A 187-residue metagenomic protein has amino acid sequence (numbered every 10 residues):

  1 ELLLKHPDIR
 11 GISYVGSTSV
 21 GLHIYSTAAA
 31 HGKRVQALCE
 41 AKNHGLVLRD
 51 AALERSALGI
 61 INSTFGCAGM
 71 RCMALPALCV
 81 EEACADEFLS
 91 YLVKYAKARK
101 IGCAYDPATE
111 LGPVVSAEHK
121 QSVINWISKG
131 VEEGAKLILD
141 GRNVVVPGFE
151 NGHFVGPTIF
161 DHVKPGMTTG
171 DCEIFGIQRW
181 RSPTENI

Functional and structural regions predicted by a protein language model:
K5, G11, S17-G166, N186: ALDH superfamily catalytic-core signature
I9-I12, R179: Short active-site oxyanion
R71, G170-E173: Short acidic/histidine- and often glycine-rich active-site loop of Leloir-type glycosyltransferases that engages
A77, I177-W180: Short, cationic motifs built from Arg/Lys/His that form the positively charged side of catalytic pockets
E110, F175-Q178: A local structural motif
P165, C172-F175: C-terminal lobe/hinge of AMP-binding adenylation domains
D171-C172, R179-N186: Low-complexity basic/metal-binding stretches
